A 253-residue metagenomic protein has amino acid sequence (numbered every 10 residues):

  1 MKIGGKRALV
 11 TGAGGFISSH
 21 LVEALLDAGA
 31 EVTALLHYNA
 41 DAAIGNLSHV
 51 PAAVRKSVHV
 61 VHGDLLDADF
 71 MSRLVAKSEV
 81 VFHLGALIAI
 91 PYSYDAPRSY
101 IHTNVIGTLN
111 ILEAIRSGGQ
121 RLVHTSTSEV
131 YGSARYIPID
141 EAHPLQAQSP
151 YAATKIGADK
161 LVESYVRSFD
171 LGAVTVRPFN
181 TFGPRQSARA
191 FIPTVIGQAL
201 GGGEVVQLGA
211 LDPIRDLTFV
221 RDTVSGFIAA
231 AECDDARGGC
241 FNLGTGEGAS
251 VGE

Functional and structural regions predicted by a protein language model:
M1-T181, R221: N-terminal Rossmann-like NAD(P)+-binding domain of SDR-like oxidoreductases, especially those catalyzing
A13, Y38-N39, P184-S187, L211 (+1 more regions): Structured loop/turn residues at secondary-structure junctions
A52-K56, F169-G172, I196-Q207, C233: A short C-terminal helix-loop "cap" of Rossmann-like NAD(P)-dependent dehydrogenase/epimerase domains
I111-L112, Y165, T194-A199, G226-A230: A short, amphipathic alpha-helix embedded in the catalytic core of nucleotide-handling enzymes
T127, I214, T245: Glycine/small-residue-rich pyrophosphate-binding loop that anchors the diphosphate of NDP-sugar donors
I156, T181-T194, G201-E204, V220-R221 (+2 more regions): Glycine/proline-rich active-site loop of Rossmann-fold NAD(P)-dependent oxidoreductases
Q207-I214: Catalytic Tyr-x(3-8)-Lys segment
